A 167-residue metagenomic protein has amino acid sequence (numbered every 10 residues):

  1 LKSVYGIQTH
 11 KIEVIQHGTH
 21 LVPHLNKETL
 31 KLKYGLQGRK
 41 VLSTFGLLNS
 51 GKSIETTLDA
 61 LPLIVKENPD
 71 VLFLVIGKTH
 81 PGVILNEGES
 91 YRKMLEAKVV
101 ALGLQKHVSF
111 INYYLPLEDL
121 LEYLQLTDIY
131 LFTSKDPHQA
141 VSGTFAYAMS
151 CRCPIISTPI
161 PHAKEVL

Functional and structural regions predicted by a protein language model:
G18: Carbohydrate-associated surface elements
H24-L36, L95: A short helix/loop element that forms part of the nucleotide-sugar donor recognition site in Leloir-type
L36-K52, L58-L61, F73-I76: Conserved donor-binding/catalytic core segment of Leloir-type glycosyltransferases
E87-Y114: Nucleotide-activated donor-binding/catalytic signature segment of Leloir-type glycosyltransferases, i.e., the conserved
S109-T127, S150, K164: Short acidic alpha-helix that forms the nucleotide-activated donor recognition element in Leloir-type transferases
E122-Q139, C153-P154: Acidic donor-binding loop of glycosyltransferase active sites
Q125-T127, T144-P159: Conserved donor-binding/catalytic loop of nucleotide-activated donor transferases
V141, P159-L167: Short acidic/histidine- and often glycine-rich active-site loop of Leloir-type glycosyltransferases that engages
